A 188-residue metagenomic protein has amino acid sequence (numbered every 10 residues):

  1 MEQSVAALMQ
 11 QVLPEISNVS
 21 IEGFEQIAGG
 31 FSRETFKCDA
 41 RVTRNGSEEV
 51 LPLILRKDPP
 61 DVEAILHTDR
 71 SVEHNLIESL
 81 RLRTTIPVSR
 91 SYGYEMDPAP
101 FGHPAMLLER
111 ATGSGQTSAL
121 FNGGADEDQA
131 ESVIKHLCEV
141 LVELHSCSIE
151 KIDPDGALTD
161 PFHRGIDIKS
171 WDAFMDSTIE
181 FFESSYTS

Functional and structural regions predicted by a protein language model:
M1-I21: Juxta-kinase regulatory segment immediately upstream of eukaryotic protein kinase catalytic domains
E25-T187: ATP-binding pocket architecture of kinase catalytic cores
